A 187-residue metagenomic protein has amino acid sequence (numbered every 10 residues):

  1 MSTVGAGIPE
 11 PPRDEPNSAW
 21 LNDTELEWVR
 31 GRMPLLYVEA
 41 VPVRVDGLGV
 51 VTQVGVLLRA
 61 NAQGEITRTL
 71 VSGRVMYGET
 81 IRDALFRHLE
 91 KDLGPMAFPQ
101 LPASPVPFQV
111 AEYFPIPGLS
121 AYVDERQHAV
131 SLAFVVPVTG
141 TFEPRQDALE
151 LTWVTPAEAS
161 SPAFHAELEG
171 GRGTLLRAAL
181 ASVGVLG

Functional and structural regions predicted by a protein language model:
S2-G47, V123-D124: Acidic, metal-coordinating catalytic segment for phosphate/diphosphate chemistry, firing primarily on the Nudix
M33-Y37, G49, E65, L70 (+2 more regions): Short connector loops at helix/strand junctions that flank enzyme active sites, especially segments positioning acidic
A40, L85, F134-V136: A structural signal for short, well-ordered beta-strand segments
V41, V51, E90, P115-I116: A structural signal for the main folded, soluble domain(s) of proteins
P42-R44, L58, V138: Residue-level signal for short segments within beta-strands and strand-turn junctions of well-structured beta-sheet
G49-F98: Conserved Nudix-box catalytic region and its N-terminal flanking loop in Nudix hydrolases and closely related
Q63-R68, Q127, S131-G187: Nudix hydrolase/Nudix homology domain
G94-T141: Active-site segment of metal-dependent pyrophosphate-handling enzymes, primarily the Nudix hydrolase catalytic core
